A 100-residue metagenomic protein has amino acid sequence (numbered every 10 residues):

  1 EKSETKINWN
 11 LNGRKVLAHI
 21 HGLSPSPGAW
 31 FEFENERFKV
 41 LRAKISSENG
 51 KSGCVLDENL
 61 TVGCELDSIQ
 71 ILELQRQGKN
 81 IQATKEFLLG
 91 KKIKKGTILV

Functional and structural regions predicted by a protein language model:
E1-L11: Acyl-group handling in specialized metabolite and lipid biosynthesis
N10-V100: An anion-binding loop in the catalytic cleft
